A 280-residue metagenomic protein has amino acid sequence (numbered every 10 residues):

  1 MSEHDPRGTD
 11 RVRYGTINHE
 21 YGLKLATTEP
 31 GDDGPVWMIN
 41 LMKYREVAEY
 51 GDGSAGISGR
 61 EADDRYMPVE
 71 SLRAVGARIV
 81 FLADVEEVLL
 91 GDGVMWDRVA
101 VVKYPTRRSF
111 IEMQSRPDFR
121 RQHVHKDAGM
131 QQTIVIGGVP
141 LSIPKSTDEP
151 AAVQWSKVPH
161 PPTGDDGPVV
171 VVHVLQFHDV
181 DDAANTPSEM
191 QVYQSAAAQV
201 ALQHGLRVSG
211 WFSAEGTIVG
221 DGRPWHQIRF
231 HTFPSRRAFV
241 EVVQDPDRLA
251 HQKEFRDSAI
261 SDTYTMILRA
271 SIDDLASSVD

Functional and structural regions predicted by a protein language model:
M1-V99, P105-E112, G129-A250, S261-D280: Short S/T/G/P-rich N-terminal loop/turn motif that feeds into the first structured element of a domain
D118-V124, D247-K253: A common structural junction motif
